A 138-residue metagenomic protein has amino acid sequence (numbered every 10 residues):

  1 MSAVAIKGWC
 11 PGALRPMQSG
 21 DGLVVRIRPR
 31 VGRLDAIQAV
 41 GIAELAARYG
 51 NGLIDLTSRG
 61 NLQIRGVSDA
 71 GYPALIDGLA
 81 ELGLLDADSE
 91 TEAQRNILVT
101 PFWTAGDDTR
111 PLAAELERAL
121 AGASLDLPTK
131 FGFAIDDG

Functional and structural regions predicted by a protein language model:
M1-Q18, Q38: Intrinsically disordered, low-complexity polar/charged tails and linkers
S2-A3, G22-D137: Small-residue-enriched alpha-helical segments and adjacent helix-cap loops that form tight helix-helix packing
